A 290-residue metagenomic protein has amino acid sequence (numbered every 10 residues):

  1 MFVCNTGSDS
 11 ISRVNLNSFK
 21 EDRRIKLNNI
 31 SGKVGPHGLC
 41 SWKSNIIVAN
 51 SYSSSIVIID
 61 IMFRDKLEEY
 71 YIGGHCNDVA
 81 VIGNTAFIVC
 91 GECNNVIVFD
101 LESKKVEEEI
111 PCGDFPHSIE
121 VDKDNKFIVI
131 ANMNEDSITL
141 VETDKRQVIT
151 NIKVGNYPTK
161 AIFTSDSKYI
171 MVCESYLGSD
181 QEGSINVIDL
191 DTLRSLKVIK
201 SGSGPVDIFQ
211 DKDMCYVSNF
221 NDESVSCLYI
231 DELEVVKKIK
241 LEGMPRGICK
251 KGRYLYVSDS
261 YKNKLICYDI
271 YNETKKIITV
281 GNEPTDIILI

Functional and structural regions predicted by a protein language model:
M1-I290: Predominantly soluble domains enriched in secretory-pathway, periplasmic, or organellar proteins
